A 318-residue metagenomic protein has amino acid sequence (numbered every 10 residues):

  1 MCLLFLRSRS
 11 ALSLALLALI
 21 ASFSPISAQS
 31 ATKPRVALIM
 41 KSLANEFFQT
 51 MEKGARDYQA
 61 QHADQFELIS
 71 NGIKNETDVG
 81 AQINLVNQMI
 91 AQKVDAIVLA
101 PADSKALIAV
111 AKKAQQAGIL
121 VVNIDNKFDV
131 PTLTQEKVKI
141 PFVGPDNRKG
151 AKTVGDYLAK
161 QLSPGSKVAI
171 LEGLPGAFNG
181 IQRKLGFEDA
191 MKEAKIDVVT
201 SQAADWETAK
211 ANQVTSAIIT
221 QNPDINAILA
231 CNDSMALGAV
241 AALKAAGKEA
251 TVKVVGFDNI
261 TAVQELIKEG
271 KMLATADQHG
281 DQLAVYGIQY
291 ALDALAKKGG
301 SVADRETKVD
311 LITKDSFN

Functional and structural regions predicted by a protein language model:
M1-S13: Bacterial N-terminal signal peptides that target proteins for export
L3-L6, S24, E188, N318: Compositionally biased, low-structure terminal segments
A11-S22: Bacterial N-terminal signal peptides
A28-N318: A residue-level marker of the well-folded mature domains of exported/periplasmic proteins
